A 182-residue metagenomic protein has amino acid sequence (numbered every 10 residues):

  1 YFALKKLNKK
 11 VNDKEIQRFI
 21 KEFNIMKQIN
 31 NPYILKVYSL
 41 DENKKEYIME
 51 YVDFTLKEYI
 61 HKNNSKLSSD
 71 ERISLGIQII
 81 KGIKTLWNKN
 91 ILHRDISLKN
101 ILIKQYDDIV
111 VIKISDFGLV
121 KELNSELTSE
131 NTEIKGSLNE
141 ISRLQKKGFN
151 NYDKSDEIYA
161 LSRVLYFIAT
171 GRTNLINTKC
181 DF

Functional and structural regions predicted by a protein language model:
Y1-I16, N24: ATP-binding glycine-rich loop module of kinase domains
N30-L40: Conserved HxN/HPN-centered segment at the entrance to the catalytic loop of eukaryotic protein kinase-like domains
N43-T55: Conserved short submotifs of the Hanks-type protein kinase catalytic core that shape the nucleotide-binding pocket
K57-L67: AlphaC helix of the protein kinase catalytic domain
L75-G76: Activation segment signature within eukaryotic-like protein kinase domains
W87-Q105: Catalytic-loop of the protein kinase fold
K104-E140: Activation segment/activation loop of eukaryotic-type protein kinase catalytic domains
